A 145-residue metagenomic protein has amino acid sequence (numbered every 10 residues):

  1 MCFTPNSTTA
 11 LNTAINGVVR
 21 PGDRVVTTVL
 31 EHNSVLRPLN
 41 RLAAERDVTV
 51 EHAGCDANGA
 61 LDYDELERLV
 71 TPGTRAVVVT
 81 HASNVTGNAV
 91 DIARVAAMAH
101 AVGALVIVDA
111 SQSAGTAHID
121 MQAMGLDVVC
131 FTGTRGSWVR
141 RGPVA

Functional and structural regions predicted by a protein language model:
M1-A145: Pyridoxal 5′-phosphate
